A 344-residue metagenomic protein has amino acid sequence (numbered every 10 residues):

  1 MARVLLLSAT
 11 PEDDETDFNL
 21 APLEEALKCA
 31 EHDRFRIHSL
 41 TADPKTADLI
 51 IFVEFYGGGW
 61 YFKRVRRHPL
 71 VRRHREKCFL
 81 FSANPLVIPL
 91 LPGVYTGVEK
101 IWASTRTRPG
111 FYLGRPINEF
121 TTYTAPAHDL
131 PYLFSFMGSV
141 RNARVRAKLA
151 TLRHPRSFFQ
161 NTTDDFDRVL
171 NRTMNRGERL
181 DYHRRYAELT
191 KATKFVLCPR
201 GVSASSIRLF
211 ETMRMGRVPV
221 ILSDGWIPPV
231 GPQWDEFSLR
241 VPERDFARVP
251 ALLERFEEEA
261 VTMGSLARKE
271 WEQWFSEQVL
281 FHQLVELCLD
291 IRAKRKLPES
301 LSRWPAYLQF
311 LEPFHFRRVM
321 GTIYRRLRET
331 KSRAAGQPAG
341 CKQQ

Functional and structural regions predicted by a protein language model:
M1-I207, M215, S223-E236, F256 (+6 more regions): Nucleotide-sugar donor-binding catalytic core of glycosyltransferases
K191-A192, F246, A267: Generic signal for short, ordered secondary-structure residues within or immediately flanking folded domains
V218: Residue-level detector of anion-binding/catalytic polar loops
V241-V261: C-terminal "capping" alpha-helix adjacent to the active site of nucleotide-linked donor transferases in cell-envelope
S265-K269, R295-Y307: Short, flexible loop/turn segments with low-complexity composition
Q337-Q344: Short linear elements at protein peripheries
